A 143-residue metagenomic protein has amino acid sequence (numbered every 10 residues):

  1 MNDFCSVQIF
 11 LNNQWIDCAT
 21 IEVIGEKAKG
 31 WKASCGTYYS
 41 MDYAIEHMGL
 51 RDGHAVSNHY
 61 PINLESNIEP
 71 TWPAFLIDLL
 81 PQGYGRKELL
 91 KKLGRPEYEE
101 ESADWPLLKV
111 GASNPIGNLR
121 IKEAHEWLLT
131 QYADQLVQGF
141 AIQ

Functional and structural regions predicted by a protein language model:
M1-Q143: Phosphate/dinucleotide-binding and metal-coordinating scaffold of catalytic cores in nucleotide-dependent enzymes
